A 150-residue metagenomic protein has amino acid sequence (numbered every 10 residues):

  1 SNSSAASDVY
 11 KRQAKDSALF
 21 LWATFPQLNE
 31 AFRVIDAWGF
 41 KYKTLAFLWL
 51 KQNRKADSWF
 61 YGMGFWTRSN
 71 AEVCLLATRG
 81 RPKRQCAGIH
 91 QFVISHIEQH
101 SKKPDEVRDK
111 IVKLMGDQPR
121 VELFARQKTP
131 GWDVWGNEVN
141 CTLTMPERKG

Functional and structural regions predicted by a protein language model:
S1-A6, Y10: Single conserved hydrophobic/aromatic residue that forms the stacking wall/gate of nucleotide- or nucleobase-binding
D16-W22: Conserved beta-strand signature within the Rossmann-like core of class I S-adenosyl-L-methionine
L28-N29: SAM cofactor-binding core of SAM-dependent methyltransferases, primarily the Rossmann-like beta-alpha-beta module
F32-K55, F65-T67, A71: Conserved Class I S-adenosyl-L-methionine
A56-F60: Active-site-adjacent substructure of cysteine-protease-like catalytic cores
Y61-E122: Flexible, glycine-/basic-rich loop-and-beta segments that form/coincide with the SAM-dependent methyltransferase
L114-G150: Charged phosphate-binding loop/patch that engages nucleotide di/tri-phosphates or the phosphate backbone of nucleic
